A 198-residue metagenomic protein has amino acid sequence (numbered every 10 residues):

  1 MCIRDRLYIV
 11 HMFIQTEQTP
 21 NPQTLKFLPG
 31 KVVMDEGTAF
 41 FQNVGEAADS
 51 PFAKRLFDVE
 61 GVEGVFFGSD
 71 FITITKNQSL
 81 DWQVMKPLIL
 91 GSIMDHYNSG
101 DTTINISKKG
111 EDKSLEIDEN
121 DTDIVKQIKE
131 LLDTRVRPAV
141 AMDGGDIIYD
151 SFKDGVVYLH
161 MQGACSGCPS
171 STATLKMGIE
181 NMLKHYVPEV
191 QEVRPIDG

Functional and structural regions predicted by a protein language model:
M1-I3: Short, small-residue-biased leader/transition segments that mark boundaries at the very start of proteins
V10-G198: Domain-level signature for proteins that mediate thiol-based redox and metal-cofactor handling
